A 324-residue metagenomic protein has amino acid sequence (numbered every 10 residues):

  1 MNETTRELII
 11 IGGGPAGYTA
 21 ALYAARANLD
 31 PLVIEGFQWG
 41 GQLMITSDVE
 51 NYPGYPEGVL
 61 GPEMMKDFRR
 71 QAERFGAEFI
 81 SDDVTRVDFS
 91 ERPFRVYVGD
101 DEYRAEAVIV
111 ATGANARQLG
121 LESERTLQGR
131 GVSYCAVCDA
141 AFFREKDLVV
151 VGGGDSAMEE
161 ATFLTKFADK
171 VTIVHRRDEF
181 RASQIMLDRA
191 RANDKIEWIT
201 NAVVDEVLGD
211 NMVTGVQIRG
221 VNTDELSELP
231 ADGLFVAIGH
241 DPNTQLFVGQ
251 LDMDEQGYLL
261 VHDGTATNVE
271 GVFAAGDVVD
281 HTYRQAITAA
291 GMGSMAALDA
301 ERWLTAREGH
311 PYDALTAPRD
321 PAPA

Functional and structural regions predicted by a protein language model:
N2, R6-F75, K146, G152 (+3 more regions): Beta1-alpha1 glycine-rich phosphate/pyrophosphate-binding loop at the start of Rossmann-like nucleotide-binding domains
T5, N115, G120, T126-F142 (+3 more regions): FAD-site-proximal beta/loop scaffold in flavoenzymes
A21-L22, I45, G120-S123, A161-F163 (+3 more regions): Short amphipathic alpha-helical segments
Q42, A105, Q118-L119, M158-E159 (+4 more regions): Glycine/Thr-rich phosphate-binding loops of Rossmann-like dinucleotide-binding domains
A72-Y97, E102-A105, T165-D263, R302-A324: A Rossmann-like FAD-binding core segment of flavoenzymes
F79-R144: Glycine/small-residue-rich loop that forms an oxyanion/phosphate-binding "nest" at active or ligand-binding sites
